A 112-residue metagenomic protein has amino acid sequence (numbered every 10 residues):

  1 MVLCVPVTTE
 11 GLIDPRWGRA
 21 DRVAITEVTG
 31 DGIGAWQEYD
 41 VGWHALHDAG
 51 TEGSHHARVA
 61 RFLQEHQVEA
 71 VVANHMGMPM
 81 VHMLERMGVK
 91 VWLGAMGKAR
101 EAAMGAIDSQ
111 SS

Functional and structural regions predicted by a protein language model:
M1-R58, E65, E85, W92-S112: Non-catalytic interface/targeting segments
R61-A73: A short, hydrophobic secondary-structure junction motif
A70-K98: Short, compact, well-ordered microdomains
